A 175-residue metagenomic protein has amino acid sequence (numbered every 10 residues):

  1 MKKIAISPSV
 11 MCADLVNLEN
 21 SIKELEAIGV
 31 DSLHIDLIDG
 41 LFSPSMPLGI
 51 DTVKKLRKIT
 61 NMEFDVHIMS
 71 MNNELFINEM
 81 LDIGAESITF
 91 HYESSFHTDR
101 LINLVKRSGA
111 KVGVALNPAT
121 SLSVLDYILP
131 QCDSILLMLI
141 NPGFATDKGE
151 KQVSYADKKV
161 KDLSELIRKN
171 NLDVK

Functional and structural regions predicted by a protein language model:
M1-E86, S95-H97, R107, K111-V112 (+2 more regions): Conserved N-terminal beta1-alpha1 strand-loop-helix module at the mouth
E19-N20, N170-D173: Non-catalytic terminal and connector segments of soluble metabolic enzymes
L33-D36, L137, V174-K175: Short beta-strand segments at enzyme active-site cores
M80, P142, L172-K175: Catalytic-face loop-and-helix region of soluble metabolic enzyme cores
I88-H97, L136-K148: Glycine-rich phosphate-binding active-site loops on the catalytic face of alpha/beta enzymes
T98, I102: Extended, positively charged loop/linker patches that create polyanion-binding surfaces
N103-V105, L172: Structural preference for solvent-exposed beta-strand-turn elements and adjacent flexible terminal/loop segments within
A115-A119: Short gly/ser/thr-rich secondary-structure transition/capping motifs
